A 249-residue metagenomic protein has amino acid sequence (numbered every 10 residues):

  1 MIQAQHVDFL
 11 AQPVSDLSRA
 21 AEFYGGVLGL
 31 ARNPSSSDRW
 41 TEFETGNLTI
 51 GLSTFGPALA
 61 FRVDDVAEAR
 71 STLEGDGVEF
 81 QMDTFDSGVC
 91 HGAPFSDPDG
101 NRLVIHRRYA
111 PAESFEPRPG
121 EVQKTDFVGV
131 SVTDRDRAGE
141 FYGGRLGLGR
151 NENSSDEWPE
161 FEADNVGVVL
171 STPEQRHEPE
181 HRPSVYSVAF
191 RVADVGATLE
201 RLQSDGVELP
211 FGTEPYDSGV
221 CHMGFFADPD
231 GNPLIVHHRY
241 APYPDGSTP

Functional and structural regions predicted by a protein language model:
M1-N47: Hydrophobic, helix-prone linear segments
M1-S18, P57-L59, R108-G139, R145 (+3 more regions): N-terminal beta-strand motif that seeds the catalytic metal site of vicinal oxygen chelate
H6-S15, E44-D76, H91-S96, K124-T133 (+4 more regions): Vicinal oxygen chelate
A20-G25, L73, G100, A138-G143 (+2 more regions): Conserved active-site tyrosine of GNAT-family acetyltransferases
L28-S35, E79-T84, G147-N153, E208-T213: Short secondary-structure junctions
L28-V63, R102-Y109, G149-P183, P229 (+1 more regions): Conserved short beta-strand elements that form part of the metal-binding/catalytic scaffold of enzyme active sites
E74-E121, G129, E160, Q203-P249: Vicinal oxygen chelate
G144-R145, G149-P215, Y243-G246: Structured core of small recognition/catalytic domains
